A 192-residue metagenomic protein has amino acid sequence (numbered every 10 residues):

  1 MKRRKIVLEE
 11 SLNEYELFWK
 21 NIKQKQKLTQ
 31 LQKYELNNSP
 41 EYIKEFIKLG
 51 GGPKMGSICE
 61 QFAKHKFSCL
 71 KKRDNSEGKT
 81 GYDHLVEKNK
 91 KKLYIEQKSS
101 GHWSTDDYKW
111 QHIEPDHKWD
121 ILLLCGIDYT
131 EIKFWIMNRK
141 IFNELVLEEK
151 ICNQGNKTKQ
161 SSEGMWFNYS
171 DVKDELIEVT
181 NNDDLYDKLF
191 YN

Functional and structural regions predicted by a protein language model:
M1-L93, Q97-N192: Nucleic-acid endonuclease domains
